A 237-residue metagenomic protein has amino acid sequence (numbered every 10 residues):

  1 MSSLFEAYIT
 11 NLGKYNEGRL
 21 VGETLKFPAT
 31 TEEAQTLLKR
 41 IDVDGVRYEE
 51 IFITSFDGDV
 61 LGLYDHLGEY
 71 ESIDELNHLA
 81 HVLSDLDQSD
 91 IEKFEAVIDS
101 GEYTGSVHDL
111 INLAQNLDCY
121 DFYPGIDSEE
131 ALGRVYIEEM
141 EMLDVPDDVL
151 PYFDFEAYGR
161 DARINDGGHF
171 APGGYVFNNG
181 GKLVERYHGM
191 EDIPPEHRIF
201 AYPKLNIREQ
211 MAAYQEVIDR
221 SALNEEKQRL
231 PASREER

Functional and structural regions predicted by a protein language model:
M1-R47: N-terminal ordered "arm"
T10, N16-G22, M140, A157 (+3 more regions): Short, glycine-biased loop/turn motifs at secondary-structure junctions and in low-complexity Ser/Thr/Pro-rich termini
K14-R19, D59-L63, K182-R186: Short, surface-exposed beta-strand/loop "edge" segments at domain boundaries and coil↔beta transitions
E32-V107: Structured domain cores in non-transmembrane regions
K93-E95, D99-E102, S106-E138, D148: Extracytoplasmic/secretory-pathway segments with low complexity and glycosylation-like composition
R134, M140-P172, Y187: Acidic, low-complexity, intrinsically disordered interaction modules
D154, R208-R237: Non-Sec secretion/translocation targeting segments of pathogen effectors
R160-I207: Long, highly charged low-complexity segments enriched in Glu/Asp and Lys/Arg with interspersed Ser/Thr
